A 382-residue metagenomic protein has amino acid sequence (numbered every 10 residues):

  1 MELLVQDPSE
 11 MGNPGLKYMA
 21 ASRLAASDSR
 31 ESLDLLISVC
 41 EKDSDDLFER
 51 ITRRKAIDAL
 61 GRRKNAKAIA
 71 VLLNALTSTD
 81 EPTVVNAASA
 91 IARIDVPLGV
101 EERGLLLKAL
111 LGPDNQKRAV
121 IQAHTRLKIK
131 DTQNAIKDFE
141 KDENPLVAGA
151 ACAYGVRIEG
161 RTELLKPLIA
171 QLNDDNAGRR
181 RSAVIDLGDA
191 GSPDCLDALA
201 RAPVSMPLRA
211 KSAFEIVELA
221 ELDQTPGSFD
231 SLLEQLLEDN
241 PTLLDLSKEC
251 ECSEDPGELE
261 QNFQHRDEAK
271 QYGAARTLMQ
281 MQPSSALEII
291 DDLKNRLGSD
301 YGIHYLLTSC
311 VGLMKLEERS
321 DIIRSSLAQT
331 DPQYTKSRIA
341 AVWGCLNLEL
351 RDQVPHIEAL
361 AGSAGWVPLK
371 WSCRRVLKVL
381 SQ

Functional and structural regions predicted by a protein language model:
M1-P8, S27-S44, N65-T77, V96-L110 (+9 more regions): Amphipathic alpha-helical scaffolding segments comprising HEAT/armadillo-like alpha-solenoid repeats
G12-N13, S44-E49, T79-E81, G112-D114 (+7 more regions): Short inter-helical turns and helix N-cap capping residues of alpha-solenoid HEAT/ARM repeat scaffolds
G15-S29, R50-N65, N74, V84-P97 (+13 more regions): Structural detector for internal amphipathic alpha-helices that build alpha-solenoid repeat scaffolds
